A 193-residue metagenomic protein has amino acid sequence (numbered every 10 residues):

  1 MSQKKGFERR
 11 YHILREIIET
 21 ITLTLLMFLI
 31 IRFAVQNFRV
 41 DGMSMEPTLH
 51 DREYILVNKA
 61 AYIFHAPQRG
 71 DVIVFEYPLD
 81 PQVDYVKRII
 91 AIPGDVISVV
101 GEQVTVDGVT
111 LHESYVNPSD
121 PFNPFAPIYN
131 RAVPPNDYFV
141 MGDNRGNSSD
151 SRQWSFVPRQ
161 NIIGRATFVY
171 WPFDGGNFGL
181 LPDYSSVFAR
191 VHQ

Functional and structural regions predicted by a protein language model:
S2-E19, I30, Q36-R39, E46-Q193: Soluble "head" domains of membrane/secretory-pathway proteins
T24-R32: Alpha-helical transmembrane segments
